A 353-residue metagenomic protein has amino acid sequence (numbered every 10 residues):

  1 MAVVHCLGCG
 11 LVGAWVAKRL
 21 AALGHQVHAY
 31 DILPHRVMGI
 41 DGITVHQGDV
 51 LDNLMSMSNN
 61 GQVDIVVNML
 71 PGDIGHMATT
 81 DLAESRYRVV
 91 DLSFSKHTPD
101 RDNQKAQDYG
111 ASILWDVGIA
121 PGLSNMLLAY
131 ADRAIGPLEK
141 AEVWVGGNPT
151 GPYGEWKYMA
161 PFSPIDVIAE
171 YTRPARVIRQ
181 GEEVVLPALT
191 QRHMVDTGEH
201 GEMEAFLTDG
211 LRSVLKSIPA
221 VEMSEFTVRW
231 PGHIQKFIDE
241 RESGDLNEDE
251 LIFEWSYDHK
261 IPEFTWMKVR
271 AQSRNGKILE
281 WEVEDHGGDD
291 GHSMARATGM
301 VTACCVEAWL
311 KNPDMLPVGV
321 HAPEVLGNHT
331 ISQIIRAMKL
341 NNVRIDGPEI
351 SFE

Functional and structural regions predicted by a protein language model:
V4-G8: Conserved N-terminal Rossmann-fold NAD(P)-binding element of oxidoreductases
V12: Hydrophobic/small residue at the entry helix of a nucleotide-binding pocket
A17, A21, A83: Gly/Ala-rich phosphate-binding loop of Rossmann-like dinucleotide-binding domains, activating on the conserved
V27-G39: NAD(P)-binding Rossmann-fold cofactor-contacting core
G48-D100: NAD(P)H-binding glycine-rich loop region in Rossmannoid oxidoreductase-like domains and their noncatalytic homologs
S93-I113: Rossmann-fold NAD(P)-binding glycine/threonine-rich loop
A134-E353: C-terminal catalytic/substrate-binding lobe primarily of soluble NAD(P)-dependent oxidoreductases
